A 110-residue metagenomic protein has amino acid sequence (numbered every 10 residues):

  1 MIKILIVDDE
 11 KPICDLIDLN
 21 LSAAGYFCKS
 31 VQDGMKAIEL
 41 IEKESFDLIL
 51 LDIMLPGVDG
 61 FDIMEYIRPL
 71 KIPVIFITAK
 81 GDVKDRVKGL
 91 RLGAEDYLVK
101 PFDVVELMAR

Functional and structural regions predicted by a protein language model:
C14, P56, D82, K100: The feature encodes the CheY-like receiver
D15-A23: Charged docking surfaces used in two-component/phosphorelay signaling
G25-D33, L40: Short hydrophobic/Thr-rich beta-strand motif most characteristic of the beta2 strand and flanking loop of CheY-like
S30, L55-V58, V83, R91: Residue-level signal for the "D+5" position in two-component response regulator receiver
Q32-K36, D59-D62: Acidic catalytic/metal-coordinating carboxylates
D52, T78: Active-site residues of response regulator receiver
F102-R110: C-terminal output helix
